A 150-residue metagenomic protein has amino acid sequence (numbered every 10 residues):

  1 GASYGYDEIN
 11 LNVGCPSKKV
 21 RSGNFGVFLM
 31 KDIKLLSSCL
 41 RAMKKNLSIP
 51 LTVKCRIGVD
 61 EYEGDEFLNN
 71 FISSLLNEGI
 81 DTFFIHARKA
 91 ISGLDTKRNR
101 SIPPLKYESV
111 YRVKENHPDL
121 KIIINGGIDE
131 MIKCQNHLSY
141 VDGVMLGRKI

Functional and structural regions predicted by a protein language model:
G1-I150: Flavin-dependent oxidoreductase catalytic cores
